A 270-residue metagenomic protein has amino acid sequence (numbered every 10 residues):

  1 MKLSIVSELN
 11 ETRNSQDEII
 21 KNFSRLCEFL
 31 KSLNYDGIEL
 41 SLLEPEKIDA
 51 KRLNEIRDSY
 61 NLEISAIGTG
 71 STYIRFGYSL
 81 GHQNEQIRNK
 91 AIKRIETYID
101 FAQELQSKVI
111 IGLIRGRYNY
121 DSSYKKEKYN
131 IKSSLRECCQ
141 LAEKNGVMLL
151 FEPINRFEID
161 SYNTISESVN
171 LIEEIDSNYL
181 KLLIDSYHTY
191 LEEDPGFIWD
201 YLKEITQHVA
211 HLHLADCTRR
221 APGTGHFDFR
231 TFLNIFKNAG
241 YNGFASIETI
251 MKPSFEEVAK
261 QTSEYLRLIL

Functional and structural regions predicted by a protein language model:
M1-Q103, S177, K181, Q207 (+1 more regions): N-terminal pre-domain/capping segments
V6-N10, S41-L43, T69-T72, I114-G116 (+4 more regions): Active-site beta-loop-alpha junctions enriched in small/polar residues
N10-I20, S79-Q86, S122, S161-Y162 (+3 more regions): Gly/Pro-rich active-site loop or hairpin
K21-N22, G81-K181, L191: Active-site acidic/histidine proton-transfer and metal-coordination neighborhood in alpha/beta enzyme cores
F23-C27, A50-N54, I95-I99, K132-C139 (+4 more regions): Generic structural signal for well-ordered alpha-helices, preferentially at hydrophobic/aromatic core positions
E39, A66-G68, I110-I111, L150 (+3 more regions): Conserved beta-strand positions in the central sheet of alpha/beta enzyme cores
K47, I74-R75, N119, E152 (+3 more regions): Generic structural signal for helix capping and beta-alpha/helix-loop junctions
